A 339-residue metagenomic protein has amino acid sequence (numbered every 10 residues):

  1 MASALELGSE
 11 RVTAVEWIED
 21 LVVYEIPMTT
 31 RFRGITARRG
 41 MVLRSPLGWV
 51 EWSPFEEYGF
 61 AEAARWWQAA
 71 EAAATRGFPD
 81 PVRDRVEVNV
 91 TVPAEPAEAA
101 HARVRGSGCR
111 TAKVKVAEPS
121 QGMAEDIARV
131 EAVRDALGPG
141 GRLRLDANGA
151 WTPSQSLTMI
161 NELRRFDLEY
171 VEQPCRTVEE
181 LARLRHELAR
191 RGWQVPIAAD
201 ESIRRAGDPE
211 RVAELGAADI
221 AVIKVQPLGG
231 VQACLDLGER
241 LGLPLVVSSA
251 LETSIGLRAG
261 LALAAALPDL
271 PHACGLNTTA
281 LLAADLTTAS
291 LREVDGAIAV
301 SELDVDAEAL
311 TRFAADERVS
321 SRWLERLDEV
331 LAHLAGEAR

Functional and structural regions predicted by a protein language model:
A2-R165, R191, T287-R339: N-terminal capping/lid subdomain adjacent to the active-site entrance of alpha/beta enzymes
Y24-I26, T91, D200, S248 (+1 more regions): Conserved beta-strand termini and adjacent loop/short-helix elements that scaffold enzyme active sites in alpha/beta
G48, L243-V247, L270-H272: A short pocket-lining beta-strand/turn micro-motif at the edge of beta-sheets
S53, Q226, S248-A250, L276-T279 (+1 more regions): Short, loop-centered acidic/histidine patches that primarily coordinate divalent metals
P119-A262, A284-L286, L291: Catalytic core of soluble alpha/beta enzymes
A262-D269: Oxidoreductase and adenylate-handling cofactor-binding alpha/beta cores
D269-L281: Short helix/strand-capping turn motifs
